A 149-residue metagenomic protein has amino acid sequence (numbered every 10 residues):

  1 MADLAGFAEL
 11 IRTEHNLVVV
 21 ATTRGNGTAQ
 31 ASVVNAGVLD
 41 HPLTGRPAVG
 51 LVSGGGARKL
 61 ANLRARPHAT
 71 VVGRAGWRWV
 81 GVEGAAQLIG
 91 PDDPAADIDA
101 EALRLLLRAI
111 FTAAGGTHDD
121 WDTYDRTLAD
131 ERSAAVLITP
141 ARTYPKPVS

Functional and structural regions predicted by a protein language model:
M1-F7, A36-H41, A48-A57, A102-I110: A generic short-segment signal for beta-strand/edge and adjacent turn/coil regions
M1-V19: Short, basic/aromatic recognition patches
A2, R78-S149: Charged, gly/pro-rich active-site loop segments
L10, N26, R74-G76, R126-L128: Generic marker of residues within folded, mature protein domains
I11-T13, R64-A65, A129: Alpha-helix boundary recognition
E14, R66-P67, I110, A114: Alpha-helix boundary/capping residues
H15-G55, A61-L63, A69-G73, G81-A85: Short beta-strand segments
